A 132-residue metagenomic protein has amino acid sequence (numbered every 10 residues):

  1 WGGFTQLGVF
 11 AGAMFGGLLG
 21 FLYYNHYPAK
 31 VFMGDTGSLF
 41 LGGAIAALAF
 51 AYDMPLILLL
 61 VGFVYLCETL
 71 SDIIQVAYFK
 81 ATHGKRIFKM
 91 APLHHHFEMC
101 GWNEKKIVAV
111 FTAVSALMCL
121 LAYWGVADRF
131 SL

Functional and structural regions predicted by a protein language model:
W1-L132: Alpha-helical transmembrane segments
